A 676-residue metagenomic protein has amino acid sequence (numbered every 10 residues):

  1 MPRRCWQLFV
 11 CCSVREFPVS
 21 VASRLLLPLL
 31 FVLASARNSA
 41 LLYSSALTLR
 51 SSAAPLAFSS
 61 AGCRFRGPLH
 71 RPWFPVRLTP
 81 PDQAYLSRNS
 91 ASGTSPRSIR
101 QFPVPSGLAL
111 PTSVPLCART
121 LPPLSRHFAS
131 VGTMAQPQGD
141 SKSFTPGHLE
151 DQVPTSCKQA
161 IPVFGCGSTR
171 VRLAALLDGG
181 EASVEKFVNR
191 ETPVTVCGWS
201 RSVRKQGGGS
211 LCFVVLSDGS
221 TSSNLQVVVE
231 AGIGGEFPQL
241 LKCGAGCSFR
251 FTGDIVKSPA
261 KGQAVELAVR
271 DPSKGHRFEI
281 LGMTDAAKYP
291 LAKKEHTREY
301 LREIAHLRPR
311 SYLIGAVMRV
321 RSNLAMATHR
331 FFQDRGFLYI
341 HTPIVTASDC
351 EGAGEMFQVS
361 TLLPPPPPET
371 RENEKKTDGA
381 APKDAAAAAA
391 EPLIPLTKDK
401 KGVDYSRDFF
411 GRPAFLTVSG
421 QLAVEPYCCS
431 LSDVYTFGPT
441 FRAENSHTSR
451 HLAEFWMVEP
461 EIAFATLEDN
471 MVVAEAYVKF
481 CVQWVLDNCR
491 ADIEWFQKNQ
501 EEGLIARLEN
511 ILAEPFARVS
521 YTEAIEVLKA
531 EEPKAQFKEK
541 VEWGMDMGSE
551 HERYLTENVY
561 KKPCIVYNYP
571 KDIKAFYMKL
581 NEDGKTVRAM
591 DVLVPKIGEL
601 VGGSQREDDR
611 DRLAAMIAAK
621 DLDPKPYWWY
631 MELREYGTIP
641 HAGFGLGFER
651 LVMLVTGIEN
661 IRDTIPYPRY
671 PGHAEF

Functional and structural regions predicted by a protein language model:
M1-A109: N-terminal chloroplast transit peptides
L29-N38, T79, S95-P105, L116-F676: Class II aminoacyl-tRNA synthetase catalytic cores and aaRS-like
